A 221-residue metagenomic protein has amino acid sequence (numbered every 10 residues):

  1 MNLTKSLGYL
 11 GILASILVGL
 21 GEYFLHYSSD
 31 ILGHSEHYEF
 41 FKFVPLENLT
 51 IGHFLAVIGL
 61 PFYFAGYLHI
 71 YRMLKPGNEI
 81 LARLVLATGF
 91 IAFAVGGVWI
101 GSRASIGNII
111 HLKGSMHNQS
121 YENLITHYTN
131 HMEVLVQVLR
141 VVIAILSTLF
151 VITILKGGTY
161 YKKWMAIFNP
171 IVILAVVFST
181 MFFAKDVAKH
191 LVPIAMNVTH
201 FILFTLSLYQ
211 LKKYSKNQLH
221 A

Functional and structural regions predicted by a protein language model:
M1-A221: Hydrophobic, aromatic-enriched alpha-helical segments typical of multi-pass transmembrane helices
